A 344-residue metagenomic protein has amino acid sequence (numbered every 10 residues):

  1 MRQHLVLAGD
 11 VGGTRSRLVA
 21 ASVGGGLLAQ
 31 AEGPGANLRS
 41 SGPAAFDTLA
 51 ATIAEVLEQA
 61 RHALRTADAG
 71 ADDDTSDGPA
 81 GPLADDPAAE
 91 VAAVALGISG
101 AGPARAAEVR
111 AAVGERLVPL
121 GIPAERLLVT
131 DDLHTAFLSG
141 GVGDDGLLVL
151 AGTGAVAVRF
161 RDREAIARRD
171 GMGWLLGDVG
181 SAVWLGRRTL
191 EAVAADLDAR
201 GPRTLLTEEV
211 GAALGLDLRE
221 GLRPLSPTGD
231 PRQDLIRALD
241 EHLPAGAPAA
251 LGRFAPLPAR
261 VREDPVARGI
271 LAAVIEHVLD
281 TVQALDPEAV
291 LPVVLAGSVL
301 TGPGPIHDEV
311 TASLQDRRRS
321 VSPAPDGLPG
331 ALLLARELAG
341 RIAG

Functional and structural regions predicted by a protein language model:
M1-T66, D73-A89, V118, G140-D145 (+1 more regions): ATP-binding/phosphotransfer module of carbohydrate and carboxylate kinases, centering on a glycine-rich
G12, V19, S99, L133-H134: Anionic group-transfer/hydrolysis microenvironments
P87-V91, P123-R126: Short acidic capping loops at alpha-helix termini that bridge into adjacent secondary structure
V91-G97, T130: Glycine- and acidic-rich phosphate- and metal-coordinating loops
A95-G102, A151-T153, V290-P303: Glycine-rich beta-strand-to-loop/alpha-helix junction loops that act as flexible
A101-E208, A343: Phosphate-binding/catalytic loop of phosphoryl-transfer enzymes
